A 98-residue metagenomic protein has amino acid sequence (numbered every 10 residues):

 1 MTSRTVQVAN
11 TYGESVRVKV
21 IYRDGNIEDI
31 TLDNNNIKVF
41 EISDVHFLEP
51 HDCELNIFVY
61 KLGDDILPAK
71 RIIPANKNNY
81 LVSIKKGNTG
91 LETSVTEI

Functional and structural regions predicted by a protein language model:
M1-I98: Intrinsically disordered, low-complexity segments enriched in small/polar residues
